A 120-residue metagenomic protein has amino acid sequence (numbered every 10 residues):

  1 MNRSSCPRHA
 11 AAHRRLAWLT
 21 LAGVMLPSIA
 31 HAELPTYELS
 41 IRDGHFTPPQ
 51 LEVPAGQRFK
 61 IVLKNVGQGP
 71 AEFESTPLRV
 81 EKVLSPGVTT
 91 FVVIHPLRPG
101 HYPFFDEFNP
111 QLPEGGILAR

Functional and structural regions predicted by a protein language model:
N2-W18: Bacterial N-terminal signal peptides that target proteins for export
A17-S28: Bacterial N-terminal signal peptides
E33-E38, H45, L84-R120: Extracellular/periplasmic metallocenter environments
P48-L51, R79-V83: Beta-strand-rich interaction surfaces with strong enrichment in secreted/lumenal proteins
P49, Q57-I61: Structural beta-strand segments of beta-rich domains
F59, G69-A71, P113: Short beta-strand/loop motifs in extracellular/secreted proteins, especially within beta-sandwich accessory domains
L63-N65: Asparagine-centered strand-capping/turn motif at beta-strand->loop junctions
A71-P77: Change to "...patches in solvent-exposed regions of secreted, membrane-anchored, or virion-exposed structural
